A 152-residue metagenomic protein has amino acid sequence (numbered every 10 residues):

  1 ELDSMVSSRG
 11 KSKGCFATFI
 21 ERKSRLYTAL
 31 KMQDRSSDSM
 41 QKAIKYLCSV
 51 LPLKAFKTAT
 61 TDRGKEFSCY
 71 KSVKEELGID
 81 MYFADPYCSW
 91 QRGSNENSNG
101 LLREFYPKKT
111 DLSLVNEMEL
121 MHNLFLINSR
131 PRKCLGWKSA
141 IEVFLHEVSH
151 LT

Functional and structural regions predicted by a protein language model:
D3, F19, R25, I44 (+4 more regions): Mobile genetic element proteins and their domesticated derivatives, centered on retroelements and DNA transposons
M5, K23, Q33, G64 (+1 more regions): Anionic group-transfer/hydrolysis microenvironments
M5-V6, S12-T28: Short conserved beta-strand segments at catalytic cores or DNA/RNA-binding microdomains of nucleic-acid binding
S8, S12, A29-L53: Active-site beta-loop-alpha junctions of metal-dependent nucleic acid enzymes, especially the RNase H-like/DDE
S12, C69-S72, S94: Short, well-ordered secondary-structure micro-motifs
S24-T28, L51-F56, F105: Short, surface-exposed connector motifs at secondary-structure boundaries
K54-C69, Y87: Acidic/histidine-rich, metal-coordinating catalytic segments
K74-M81, D85-T152: Charged alpha-helix within mobile-element recombinases
